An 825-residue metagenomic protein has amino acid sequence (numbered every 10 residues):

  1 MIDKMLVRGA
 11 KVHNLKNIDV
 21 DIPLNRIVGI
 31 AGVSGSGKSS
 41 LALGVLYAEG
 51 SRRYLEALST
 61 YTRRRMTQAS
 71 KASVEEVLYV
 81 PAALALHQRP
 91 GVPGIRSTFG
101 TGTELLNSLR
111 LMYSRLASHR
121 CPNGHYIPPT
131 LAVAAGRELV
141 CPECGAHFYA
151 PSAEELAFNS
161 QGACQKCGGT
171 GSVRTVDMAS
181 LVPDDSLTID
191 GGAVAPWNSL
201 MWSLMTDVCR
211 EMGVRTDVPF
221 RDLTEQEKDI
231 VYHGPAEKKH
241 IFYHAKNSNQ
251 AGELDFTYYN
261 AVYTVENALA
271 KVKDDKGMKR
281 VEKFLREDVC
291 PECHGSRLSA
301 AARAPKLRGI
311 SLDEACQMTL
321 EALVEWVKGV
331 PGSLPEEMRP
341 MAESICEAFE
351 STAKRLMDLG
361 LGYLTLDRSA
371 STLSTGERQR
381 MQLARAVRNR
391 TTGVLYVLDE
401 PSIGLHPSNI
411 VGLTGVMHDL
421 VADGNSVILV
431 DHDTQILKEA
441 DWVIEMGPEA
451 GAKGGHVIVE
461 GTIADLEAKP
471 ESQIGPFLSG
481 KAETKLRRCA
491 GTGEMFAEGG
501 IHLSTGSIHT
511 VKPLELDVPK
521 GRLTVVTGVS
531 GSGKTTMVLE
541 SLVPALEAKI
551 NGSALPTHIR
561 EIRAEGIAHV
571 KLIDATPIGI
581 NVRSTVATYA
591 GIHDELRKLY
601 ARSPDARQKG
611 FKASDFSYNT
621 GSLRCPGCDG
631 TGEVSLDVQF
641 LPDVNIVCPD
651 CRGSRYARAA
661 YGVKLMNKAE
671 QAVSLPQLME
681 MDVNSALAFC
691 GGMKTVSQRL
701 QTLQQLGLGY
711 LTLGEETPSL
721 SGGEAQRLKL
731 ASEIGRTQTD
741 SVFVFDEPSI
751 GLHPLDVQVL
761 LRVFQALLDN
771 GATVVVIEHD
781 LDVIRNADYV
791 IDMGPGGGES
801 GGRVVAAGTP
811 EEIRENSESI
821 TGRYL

Functional and structural regions predicted by a protein language model:
M1-L825: Conserved phosphate-binding elements of NTP-dependent enzyme cores
